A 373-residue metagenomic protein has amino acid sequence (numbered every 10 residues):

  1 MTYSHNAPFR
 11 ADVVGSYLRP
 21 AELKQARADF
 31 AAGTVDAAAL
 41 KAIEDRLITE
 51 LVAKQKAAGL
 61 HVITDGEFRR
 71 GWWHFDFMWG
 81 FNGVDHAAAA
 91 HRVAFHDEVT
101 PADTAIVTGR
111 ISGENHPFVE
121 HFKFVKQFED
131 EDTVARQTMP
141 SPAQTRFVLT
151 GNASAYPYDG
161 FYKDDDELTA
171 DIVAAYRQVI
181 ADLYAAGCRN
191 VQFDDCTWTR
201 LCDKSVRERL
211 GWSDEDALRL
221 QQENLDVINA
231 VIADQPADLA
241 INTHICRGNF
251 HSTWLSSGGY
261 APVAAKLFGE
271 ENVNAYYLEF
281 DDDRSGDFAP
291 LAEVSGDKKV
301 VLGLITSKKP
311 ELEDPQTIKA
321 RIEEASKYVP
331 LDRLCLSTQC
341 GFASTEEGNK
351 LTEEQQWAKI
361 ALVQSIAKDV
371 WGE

Functional and structural regions predicted by a protein language model:
M1-E373: Domain-level signal for soluble alpha/beta catalytic cores
